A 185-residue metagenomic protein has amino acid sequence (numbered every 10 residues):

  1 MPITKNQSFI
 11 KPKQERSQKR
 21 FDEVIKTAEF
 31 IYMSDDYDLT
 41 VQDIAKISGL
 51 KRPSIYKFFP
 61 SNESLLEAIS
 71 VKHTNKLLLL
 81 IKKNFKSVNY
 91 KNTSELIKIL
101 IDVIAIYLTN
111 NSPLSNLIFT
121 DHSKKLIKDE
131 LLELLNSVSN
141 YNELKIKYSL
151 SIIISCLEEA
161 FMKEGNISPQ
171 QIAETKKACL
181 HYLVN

Functional and structural regions predicted by a protein language model:
M1-D35, D43-I47: Basic, helix-initiating cap at the start of DNA-binding domains
I25, Q42, I172, H181-N185: Karyopherin-beta/Importin-beta family HEAT-repeat alpha-solenoid scaffold
I31-S64, A68: Helix-turn-helix
E63-K76, I118: Alpha-helical DNA-contacting segments of helix-turn-helix folds
A68, K82-T109: Hydrophobic alpha-helical connector segments
K98-K125, S155-E159: Amphipathic alpha-helical segments used for helix-helix packing
F119-K147, A173, K177: Amphipathic alpha-helical packing segments from all-alpha helical-bundle domains
I146, L150-P169, H181-N185: Amphipathic C-terminal alpha-helical segment
